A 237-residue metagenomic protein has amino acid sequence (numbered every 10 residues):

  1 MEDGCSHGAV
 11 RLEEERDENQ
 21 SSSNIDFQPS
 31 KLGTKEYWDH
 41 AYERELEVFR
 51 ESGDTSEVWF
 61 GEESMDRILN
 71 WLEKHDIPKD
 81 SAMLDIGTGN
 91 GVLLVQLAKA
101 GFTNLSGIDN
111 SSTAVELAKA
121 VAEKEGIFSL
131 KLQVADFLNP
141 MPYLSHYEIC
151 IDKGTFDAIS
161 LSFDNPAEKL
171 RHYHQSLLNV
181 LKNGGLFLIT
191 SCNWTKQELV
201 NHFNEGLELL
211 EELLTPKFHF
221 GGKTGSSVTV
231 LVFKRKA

Functional and structural regions predicted by a protein language model:
M1-H40: N-terminal auxiliary segments of SAM/dcSAM-dependent transferases
V58-S81: Conserved alpha-helix/loop element of class I SAM-dependent methyltransferases that forms part of the SAM/SAH-binding
A82-L84, G89-P140: Class I SAM-dependent methyltransferase SAM/SAH-binding core
L138-C150: A short acidic, Gly/Pro-enriched loop at the edge of an enzyme's catalytic core that lines a small-molecule cofactor
E148-A167: A short SAM/SAH-binding and catalytic strip from SAM-dependent methyltransferases
P166-N183: A short glycine-rich, Lys/Arg-flanked "PGG" loop and its adjoining helix->strand segment in the class I
G184-S191: Conserved beta-strand signature within the Rossmann-like core of class I S-adenosyl-L-methionine
K196-A237: Class I S-adenosyl-L-methionine
